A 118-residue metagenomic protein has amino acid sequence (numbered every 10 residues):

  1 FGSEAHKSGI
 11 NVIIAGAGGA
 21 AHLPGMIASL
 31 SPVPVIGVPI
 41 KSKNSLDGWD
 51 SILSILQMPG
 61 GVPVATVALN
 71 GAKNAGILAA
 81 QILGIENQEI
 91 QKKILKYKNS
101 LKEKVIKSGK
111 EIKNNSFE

Functional and structural regions predicted by a protein language model:
F1-I40: Glycine-rich phosphate-binding loop
D47-E118: C-terminal binding/interaction regions
